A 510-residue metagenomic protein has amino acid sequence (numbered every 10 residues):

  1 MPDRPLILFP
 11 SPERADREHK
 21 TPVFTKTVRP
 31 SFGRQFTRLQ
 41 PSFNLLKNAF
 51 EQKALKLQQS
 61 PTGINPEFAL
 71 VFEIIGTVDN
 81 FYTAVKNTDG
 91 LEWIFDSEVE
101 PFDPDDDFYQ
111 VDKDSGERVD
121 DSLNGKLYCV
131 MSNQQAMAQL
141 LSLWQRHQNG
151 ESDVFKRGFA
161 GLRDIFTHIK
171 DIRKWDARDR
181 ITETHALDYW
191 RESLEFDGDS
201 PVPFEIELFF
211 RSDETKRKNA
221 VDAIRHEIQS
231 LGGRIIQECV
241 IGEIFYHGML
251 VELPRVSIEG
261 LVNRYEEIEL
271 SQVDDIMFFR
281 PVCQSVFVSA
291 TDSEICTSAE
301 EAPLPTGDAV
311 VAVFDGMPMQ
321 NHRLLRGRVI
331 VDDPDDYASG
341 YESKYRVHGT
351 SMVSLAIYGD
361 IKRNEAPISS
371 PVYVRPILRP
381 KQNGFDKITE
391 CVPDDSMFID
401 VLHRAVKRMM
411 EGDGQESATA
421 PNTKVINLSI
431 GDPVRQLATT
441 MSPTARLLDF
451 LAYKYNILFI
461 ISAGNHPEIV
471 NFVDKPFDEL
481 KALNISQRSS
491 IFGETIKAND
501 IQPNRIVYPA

Functional and structural regions predicted by a protein language model:
P2-L57, I64-V71, D89-S200, D222-A302: Autoinhibitory propeptides
V71-F81, E207-A220: Short, surface-exposed ligand-recognition loops at beta-strand->loop->(often short) alpha-helix junctions that present
Y189-E192, R255-S257, D292-E300, S354-D360 (+2 more regions): Short alpha-helical segments and helix-capping/turn motifs at coil-helix boundaries
S193-F196, P201-I206, R211-D213: Charged, low-complexity intrinsically disordered regions
C239, Q382-Y508: Substrate-binding/access-modulating region of protease and related hydrolase catalytic domains
G260-D274, F278-F279, F287, T291-C296 (+7 more regions): Catalytic cores of nucleotide-enabled group-transfer and carboxylate-activating enzymes in metabolic and assembly-line
N263-R264, L324-G327, T439-T440, V473-K475: Short coil/turn segments at secondary-structure boundaries
E300-D333, S339-M397, P421, L437 (+2 more regions): Subtilisin-like serine protease catalytic core
